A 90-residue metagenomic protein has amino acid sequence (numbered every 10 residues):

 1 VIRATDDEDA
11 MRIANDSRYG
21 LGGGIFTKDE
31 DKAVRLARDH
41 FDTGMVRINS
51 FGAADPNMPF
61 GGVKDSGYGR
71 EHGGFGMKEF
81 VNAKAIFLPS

Functional and structural regions predicted by a protein language model:
V1-S90: Conserved C-terminal structural/oligomerization subdomain of aldehyde/semialdehyde dehydrogenase
